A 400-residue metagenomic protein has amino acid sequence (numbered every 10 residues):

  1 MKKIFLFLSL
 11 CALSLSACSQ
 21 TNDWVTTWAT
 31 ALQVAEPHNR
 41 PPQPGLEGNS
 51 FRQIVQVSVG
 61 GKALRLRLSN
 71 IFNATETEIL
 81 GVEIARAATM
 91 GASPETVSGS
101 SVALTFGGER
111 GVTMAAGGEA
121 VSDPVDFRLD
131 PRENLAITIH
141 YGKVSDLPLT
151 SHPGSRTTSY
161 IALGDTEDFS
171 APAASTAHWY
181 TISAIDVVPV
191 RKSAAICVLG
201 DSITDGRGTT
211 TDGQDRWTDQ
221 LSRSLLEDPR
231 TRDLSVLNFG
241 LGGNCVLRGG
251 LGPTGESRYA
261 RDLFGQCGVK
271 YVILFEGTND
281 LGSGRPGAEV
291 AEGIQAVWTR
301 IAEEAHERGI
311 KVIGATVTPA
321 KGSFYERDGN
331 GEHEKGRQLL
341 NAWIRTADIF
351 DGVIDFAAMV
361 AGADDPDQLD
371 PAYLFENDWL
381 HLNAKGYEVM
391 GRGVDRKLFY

Functional and structural regions predicted by a protein language model:
M1-I4: Positively charged n-region of N-terminal signal peptides that target proteins for export
L10-A17: Hydrophobic h-region of N-terminal signal peptides that target proteins for export in Gram-negative bacteria
A17-L199, T209-D212, R230: N-terminal secretory targeting modules
W28, E47-Q53, E76, L80-G91 (+5 more regions): Conserved SGNH/GDSL esterase-like catalytic core that processes O-acyl groups on lipids and polysaccharides
G282, T318-Y400: Catalytic His-Asp segment of secreted/periplasmic serine-dependent ester chemistry enzymes
W298-H306: Surface-exposed amphipathic alpha-helices with a cationic face
